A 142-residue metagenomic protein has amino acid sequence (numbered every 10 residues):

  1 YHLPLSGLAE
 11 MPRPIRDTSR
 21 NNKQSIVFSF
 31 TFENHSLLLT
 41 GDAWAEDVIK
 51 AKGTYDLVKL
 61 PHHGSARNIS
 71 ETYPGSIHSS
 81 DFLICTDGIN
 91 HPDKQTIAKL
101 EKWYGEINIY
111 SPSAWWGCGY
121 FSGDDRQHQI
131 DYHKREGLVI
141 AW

Functional and structural regions predicted by a protein language model:
Y1-T54, K134-W142: Core dinuclear metal-dependent hydrolase active-site scaffold
T18-N22, G64, H91-K94: Conserved phosphate-coordination/catalytic loops
K23, N68-I69: Short, well-structured alpha-helical interface segments that form or flank functional binding sites
L37-A43, Y55-A66, D81-D87, Y110-S113: Active-site neighborhood of phospho(di)ester-bond hydrolases with catalytic His/Asp-centered motifs
V48, I69-E71: Leucine-rich repeat
K50-K52, H78-W142: Binuclear metal-ion centers of metallo-dependent hydrolases, dominated by the metallo-beta-lactamase
